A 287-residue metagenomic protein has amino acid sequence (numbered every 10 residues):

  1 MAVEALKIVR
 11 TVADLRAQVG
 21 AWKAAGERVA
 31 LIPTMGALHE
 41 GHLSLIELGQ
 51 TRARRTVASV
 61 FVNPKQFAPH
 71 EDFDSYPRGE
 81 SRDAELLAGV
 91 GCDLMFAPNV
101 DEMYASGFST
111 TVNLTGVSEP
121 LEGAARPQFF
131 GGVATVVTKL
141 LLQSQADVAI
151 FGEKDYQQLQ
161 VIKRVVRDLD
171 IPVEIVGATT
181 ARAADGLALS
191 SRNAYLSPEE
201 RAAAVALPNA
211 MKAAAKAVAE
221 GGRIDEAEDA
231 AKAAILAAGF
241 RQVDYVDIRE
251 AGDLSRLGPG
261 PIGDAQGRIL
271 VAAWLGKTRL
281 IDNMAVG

Functional and structural regions predicted by a protein language model:
A2-R241, R249-D253, M284: Nucleotidyltransferase catalytic core that binds NTPs
A230-G287: Phosphate/ribose-recognition catalytic cores of enzymes acting on nucleotide-derived substrates
